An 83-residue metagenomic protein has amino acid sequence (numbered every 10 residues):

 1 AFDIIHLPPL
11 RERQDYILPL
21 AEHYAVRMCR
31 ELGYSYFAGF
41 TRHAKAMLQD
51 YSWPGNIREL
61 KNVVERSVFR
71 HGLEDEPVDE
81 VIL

Functional and structural regions predicted by a protein language model:
A1-L83: Nucleotide-binding/hydrolysis machinery
